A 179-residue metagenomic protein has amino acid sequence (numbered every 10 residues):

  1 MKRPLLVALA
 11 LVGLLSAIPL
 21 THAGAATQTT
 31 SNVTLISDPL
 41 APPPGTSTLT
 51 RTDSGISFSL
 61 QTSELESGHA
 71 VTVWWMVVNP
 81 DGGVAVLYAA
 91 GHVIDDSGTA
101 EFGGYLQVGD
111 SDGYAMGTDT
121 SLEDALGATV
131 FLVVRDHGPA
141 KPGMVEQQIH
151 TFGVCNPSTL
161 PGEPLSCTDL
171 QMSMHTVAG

Functional and structural regions predicted by a protein language model:
M1-A8: Bacterial N-terminal signal peptides that target proteins for export
K2, A17-L20: Selective for proline/serine-rich intrinsically disordered segments in cytosolic/nuclear regulatory regions
P4, H22-A25: N-terminal prepro-regions of secreted/extracellular proteins
A8-A17: Bacterial N-terminal signal peptides
G24-G179: N-terminal leader/targeting pre-sequences
